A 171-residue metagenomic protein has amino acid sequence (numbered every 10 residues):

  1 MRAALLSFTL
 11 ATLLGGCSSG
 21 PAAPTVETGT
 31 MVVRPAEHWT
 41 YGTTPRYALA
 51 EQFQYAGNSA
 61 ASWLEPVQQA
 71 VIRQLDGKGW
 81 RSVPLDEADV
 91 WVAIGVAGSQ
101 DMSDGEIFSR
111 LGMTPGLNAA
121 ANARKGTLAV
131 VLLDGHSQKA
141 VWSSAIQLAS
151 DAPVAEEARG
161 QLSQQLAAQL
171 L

Functional and structural regions predicted by a protein language model:
M1-C17: Sec-dependent bacterial lipoprotein signal peptides
G15-A70: A structural "domain/chain start" motif
S18-W39, N122-T127, D134-L171: C-terminal/domain-edge helix-coil "capping" segments
G20, V26, K78, D86 (+2 more regions): Surface-exposed short loop/turn segments
E37-T40, W80-P84: Surface-exposed acidic, glycine-flexible loop patches that form ligand/cofactor-binding and adhesion interfaces
E51-S62, G79-R81, A119, L148-E156: Second-shell loop/turn segments in exported
P66-A70, R110-P115, A149-A152, Q161-Q165: Short, low-complexity, polar/charged sequence segments that are solvent-exposed and flexible
A70-R81, Q165, Q169: Structured segments of extracytoplasmic/periplasmic soluble domains in secreted or envelope-associated proteins
